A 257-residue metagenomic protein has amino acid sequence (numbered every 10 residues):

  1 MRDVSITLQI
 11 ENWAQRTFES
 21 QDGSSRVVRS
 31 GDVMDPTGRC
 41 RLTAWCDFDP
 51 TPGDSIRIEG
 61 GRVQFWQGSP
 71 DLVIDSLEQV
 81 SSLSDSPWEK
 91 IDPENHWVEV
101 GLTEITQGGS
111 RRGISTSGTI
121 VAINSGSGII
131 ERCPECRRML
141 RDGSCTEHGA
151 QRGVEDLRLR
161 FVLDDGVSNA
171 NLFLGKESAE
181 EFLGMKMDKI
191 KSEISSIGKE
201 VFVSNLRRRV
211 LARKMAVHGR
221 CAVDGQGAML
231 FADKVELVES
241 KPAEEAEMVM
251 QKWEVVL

Functional and structural regions predicted by a protein language model:
M1-L257: Single-stranded nucleic acid-binding proteins centered on OB/S1-type folds and their adjacent low-complexity
